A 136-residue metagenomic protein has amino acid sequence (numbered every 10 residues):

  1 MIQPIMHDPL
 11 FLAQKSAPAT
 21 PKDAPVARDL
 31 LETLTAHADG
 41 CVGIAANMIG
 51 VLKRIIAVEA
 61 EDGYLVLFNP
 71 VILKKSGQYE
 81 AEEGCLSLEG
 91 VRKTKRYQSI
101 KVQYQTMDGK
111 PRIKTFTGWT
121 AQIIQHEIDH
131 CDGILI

Functional and structural regions predicted by a protein language model:
M1-I136: Positively charged
